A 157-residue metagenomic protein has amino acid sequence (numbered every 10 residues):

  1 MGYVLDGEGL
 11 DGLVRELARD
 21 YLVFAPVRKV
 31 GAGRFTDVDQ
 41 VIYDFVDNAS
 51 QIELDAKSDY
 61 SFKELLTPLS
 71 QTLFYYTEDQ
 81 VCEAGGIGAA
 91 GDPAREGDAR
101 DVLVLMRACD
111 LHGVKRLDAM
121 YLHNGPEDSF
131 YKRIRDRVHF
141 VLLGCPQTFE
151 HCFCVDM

Functional and structural regions predicted by a protein language model:
M1-M157: Iron-sulfur-associated redox domains of electron-transfer enzymes in respiratory and anaerobic energy metabolism
